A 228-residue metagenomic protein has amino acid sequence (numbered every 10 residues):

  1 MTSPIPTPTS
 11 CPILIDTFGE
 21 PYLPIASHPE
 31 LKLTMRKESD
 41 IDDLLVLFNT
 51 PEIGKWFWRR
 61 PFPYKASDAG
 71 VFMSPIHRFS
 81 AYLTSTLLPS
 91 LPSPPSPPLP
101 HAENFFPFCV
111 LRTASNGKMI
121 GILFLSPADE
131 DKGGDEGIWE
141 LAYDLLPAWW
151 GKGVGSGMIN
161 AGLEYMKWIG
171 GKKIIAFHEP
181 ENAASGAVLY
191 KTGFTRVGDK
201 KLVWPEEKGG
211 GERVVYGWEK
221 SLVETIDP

Functional and structural regions predicted by a protein language model:
M1-A148, Y165, L202, E206-P228: GNAT-family acyltransferases
M119-S126, H178-V188: Membrane-interacting alpha-helical segments
E130, E181-A183, D199-K201: Residue-level marker for beta-strand->alpha-helix junctions and adjacent short loops that shape enzyme
Y143-D144, G151-W168, A183-K191: Conserved acetyl-CoA-binding loop-helix of GNAT-fold acetyltransferases
L146, A176-G186, W204-E206: Conserved beta-strand-loop-alpha-helix junction that forms the acyl-donor binding cleft
W168-F177: Conserved GNAT acetyl-CoA-binding A-motif
Y190-K200: Conserved acetyl-CoA-binding loop of GNAT-fold acetyltransferases
